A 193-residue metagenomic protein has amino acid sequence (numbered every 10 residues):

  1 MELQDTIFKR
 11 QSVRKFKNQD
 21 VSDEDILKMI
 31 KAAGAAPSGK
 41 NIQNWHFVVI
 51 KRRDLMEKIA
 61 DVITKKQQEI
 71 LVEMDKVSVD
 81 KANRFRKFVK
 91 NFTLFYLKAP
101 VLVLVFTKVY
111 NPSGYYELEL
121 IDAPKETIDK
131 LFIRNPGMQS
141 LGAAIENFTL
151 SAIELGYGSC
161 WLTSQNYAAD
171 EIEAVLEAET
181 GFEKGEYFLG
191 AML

Functional and structural regions predicted by a protein language model:
M1-L102, K108: N-terminal amphipathic, basic helical "cap/leader" segment at the start of enzyme domains
A33-G34, V103, V109, E119-L176: Small-aliphatic-rich amphipathic alpha-helix that forms the alpha element of a beta-alpha
K40, F95-L97, E154, G181-G185: Solvent-exposed alpha-helices and their adjacent loops that cap or buttress functional pockets in soluble metabolic
M56, P112, A168: Flexible, glycine-rich phosphate/dinucleotide-binding loops and adjacent beta-alpha linkers at cofactor/substrate
V62-K66, Y115-P124: Short, flexible, mixed-charge acidic loops at enzyme active sites
Q67-K76, L176-L193: A glycine-rich helix N-cap at a beta->alpha junction
P100-L102, S159, Y187-L189: Structural motif
